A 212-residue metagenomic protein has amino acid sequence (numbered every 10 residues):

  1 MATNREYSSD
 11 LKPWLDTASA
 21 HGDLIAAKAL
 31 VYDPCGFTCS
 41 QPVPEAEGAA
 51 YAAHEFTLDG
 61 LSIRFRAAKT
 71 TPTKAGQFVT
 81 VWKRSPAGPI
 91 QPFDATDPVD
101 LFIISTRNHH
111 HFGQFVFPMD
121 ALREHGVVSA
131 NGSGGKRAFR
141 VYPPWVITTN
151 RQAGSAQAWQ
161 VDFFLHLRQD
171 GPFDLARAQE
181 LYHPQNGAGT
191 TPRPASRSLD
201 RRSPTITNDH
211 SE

Functional and structural regions predicted by a protein language model:
N4-S62: N-terminal, charge-rich interaction modules
D23-Y32, G36-G48, P72, I90-Q91 (+3 more regions): Basic Lys/Arg-rich amphipathic helical interaction modules
G36-D97: Short, well-structured hydrophobic secondary-structure segments
P86-H125, N131: Structured, beta-strand-rich domain cores that present glycine/charged loop surfaces used to bind extended ligands
H125-P172: Helix-rich interaction surfaces within compact, conserved domain-sized segments that mediate assembly or partner
Y182-G187: Activation corresponds to long, low-complexity, non-globular regions
